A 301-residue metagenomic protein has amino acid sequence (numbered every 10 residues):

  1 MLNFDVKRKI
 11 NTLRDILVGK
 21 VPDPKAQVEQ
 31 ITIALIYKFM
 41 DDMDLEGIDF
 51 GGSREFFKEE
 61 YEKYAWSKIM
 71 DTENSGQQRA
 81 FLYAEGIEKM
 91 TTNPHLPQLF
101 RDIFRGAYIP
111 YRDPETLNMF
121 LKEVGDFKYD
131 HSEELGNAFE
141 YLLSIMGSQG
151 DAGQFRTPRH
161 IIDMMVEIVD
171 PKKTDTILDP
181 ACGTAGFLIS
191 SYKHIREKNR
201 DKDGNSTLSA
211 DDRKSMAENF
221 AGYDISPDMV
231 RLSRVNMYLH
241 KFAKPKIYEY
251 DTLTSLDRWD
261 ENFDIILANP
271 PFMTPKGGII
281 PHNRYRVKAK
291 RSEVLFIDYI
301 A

Functional and structural regions predicted by a protein language model:
M1-K173, K246-S255: Non-catalytic, mostly N-terminal accessory regions of nucleic-acid modification and defense proteins
T92-N93, P110-Y111, E133-N137, K202-T207 (+2 more regions): Short hydrophobic/aromatic-rich motifs at helix boundaries and adjacent loops
Q154-A268, M273-P275, K290, V294: Conserved S-adenosyl-L-methionine
G277-I280: Flexible, solvent-exposed coil segments and beta strand-coil junctions, predominantly the extracellular/periplasmic
N283-A301: Glycine-rich S-adenosyl-L-methionine
